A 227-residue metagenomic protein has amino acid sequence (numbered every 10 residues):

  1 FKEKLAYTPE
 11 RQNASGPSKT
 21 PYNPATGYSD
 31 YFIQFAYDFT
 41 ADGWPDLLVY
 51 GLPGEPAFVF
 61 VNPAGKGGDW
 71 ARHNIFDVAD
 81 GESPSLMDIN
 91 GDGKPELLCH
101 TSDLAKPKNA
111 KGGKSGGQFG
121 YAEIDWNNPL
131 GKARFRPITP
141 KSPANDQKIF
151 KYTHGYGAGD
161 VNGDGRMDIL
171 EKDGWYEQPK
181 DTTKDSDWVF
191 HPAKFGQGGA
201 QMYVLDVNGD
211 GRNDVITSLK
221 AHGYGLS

Functional and structural regions predicted by a protein language model:
F1-S227: Beta-propeller-forming repeat regions
